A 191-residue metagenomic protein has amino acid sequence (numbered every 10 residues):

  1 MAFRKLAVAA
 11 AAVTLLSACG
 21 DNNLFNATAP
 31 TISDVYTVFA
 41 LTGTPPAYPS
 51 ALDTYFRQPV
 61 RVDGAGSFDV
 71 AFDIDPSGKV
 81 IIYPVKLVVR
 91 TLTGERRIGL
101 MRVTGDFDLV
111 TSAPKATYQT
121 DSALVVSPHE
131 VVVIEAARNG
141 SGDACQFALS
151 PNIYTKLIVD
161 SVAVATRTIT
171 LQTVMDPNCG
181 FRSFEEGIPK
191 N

Functional and structural regions predicted by a protein language model:
M1-C19: Sec-dependent bacterial lipoprotein signal peptides
C19-N191: Surface-exposed, beta-sheet-biased, low-hydrophobicity segments with strongly acidic/polar composition
